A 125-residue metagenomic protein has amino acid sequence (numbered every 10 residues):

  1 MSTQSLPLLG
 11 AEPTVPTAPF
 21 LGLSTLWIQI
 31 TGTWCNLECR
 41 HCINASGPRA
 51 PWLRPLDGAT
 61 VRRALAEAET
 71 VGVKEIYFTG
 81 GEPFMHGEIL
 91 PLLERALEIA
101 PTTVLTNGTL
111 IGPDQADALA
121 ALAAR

Functional and structural regions predicted by a protein language model:
S2-V104, L110-D114: Conserved alpha-helical substructure of the radical SAM core
L122-R125: Non-cysteine beta-strand/loop elements that form the S-adenosyl-L-methionine
